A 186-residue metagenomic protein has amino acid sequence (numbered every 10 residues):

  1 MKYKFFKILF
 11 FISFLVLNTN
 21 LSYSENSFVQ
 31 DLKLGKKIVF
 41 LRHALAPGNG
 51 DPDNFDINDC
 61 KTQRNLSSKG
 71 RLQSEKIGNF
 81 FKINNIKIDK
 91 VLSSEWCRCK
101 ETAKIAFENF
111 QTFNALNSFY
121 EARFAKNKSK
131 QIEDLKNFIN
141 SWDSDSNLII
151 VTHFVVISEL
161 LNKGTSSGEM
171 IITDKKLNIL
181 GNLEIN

Functional and structural regions predicted by a protein language model:
M1-L9: Bacterial N-terminal signal peptides that target proteins for export
L9-N18: Bacterial N-terminal signal peptides
T19-S24: Sec/Tat signal peptide C-region and signal peptidase I cleavage site
E25-V29, K33-R123, K163-N186: Active-site-proximal alpha-helix that buttresses catalytic centers in soluble enzyme cores
K36-I38, S144-T152: Generic beta-sheet signal
F124-I132: Short, surface-exposed amphipathic charged segments that create phosphate/polyanion-binding patches used for binding
Q131-W142: A short, acidic, amphipathic alpha-helical segment used as a generic capping/interface helix at domain edges
